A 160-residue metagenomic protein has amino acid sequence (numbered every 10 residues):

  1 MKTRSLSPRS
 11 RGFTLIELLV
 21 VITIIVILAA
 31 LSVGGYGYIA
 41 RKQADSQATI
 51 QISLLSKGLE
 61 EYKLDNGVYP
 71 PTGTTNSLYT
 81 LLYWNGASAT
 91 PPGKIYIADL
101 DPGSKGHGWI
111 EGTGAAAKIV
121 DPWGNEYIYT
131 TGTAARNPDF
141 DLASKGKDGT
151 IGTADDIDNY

Functional and structural regions predicted by a protein language model:
M1-P8: N-terminal secretory signal peptides that target proteins for export/translocation
T3, V21-V26, G58, A115: Hydrophobic alpha-helical context, especially transmembrane and signal-peptide helices
S5, T14-L18, S77, L81: Acidic/proline-rich low-complexity IDRs
R9-I39, A48: N-terminal single-pass transmembrane signal-anchor helix
K42: Short-chain dehydrogenase/reductase
D45-Y160: N-terminal pilin/flagellin-like segments and related low-complexity appendage regions
